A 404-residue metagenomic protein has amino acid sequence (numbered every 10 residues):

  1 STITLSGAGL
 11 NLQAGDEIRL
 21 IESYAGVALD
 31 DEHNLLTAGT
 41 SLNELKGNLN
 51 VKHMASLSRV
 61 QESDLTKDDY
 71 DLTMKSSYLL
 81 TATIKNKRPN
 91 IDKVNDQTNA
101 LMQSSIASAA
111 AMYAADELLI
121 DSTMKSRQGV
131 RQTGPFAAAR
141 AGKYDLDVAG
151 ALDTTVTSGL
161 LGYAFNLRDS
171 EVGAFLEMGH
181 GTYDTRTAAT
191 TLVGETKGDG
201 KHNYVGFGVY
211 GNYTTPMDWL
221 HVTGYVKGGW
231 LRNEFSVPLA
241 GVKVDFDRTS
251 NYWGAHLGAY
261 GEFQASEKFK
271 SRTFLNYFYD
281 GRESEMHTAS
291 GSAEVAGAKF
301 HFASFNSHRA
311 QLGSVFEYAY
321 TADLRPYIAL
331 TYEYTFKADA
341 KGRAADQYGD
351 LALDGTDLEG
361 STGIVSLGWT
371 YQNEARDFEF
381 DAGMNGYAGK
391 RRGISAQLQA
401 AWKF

Functional and structural regions predicted by a protein language model:
S1-T4: Beta-strand repeat architectures
S6-D169, F404: Outer-membrane translocation/initiation segment of Type V secreted surface proteins
G9, E17-G26, E177, G313-V315 (+2 more regions): Predominantly extracellular/luminal carbohydrate-interaction, adhesion, and secreted-enzyme modules that are
N90-A265, K270, D381-K390: Outer membrane beta-barrel translocator domains of Type V secretion systems
Q97, G150-A151, T187-G198, R232-T249 (+2 more regions): Solvent-exposed, glycine/polar-rich loop segments of beta-barrel outer-membrane systems
N166-R168, P216-D218, Q264-S266, E294-A296 (+3 more regions): Short strand-coil-strand connectors
G208-N212, K299-F404: Outer membrane beta-barrel transmembrane domains
Q264-L324, I328: Aromatic-anchored, glycine/proline-accented short structural segments that stabilize local strand-turns or short
